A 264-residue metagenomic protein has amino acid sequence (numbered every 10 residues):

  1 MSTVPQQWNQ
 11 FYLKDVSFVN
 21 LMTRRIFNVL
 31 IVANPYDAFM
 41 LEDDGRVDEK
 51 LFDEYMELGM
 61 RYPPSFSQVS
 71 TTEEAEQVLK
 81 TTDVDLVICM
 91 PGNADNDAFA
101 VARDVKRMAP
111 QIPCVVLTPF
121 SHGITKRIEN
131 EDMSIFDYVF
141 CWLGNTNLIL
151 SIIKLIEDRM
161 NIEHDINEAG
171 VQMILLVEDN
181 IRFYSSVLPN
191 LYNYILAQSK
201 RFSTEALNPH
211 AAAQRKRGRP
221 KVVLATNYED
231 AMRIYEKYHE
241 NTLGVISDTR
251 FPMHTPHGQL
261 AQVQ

Functional and structural regions predicted by a protein language model:
M1-S67, E131-Y138, W142-V223, N227-E229 (+1 more regions): Non-catalytic signal-transmission and effector/linker regions of two-component phosphorelay proteins
Q7, F11, M40-F52, P63 (+5 more regions): Conserved phosphotransfer microenvironments
